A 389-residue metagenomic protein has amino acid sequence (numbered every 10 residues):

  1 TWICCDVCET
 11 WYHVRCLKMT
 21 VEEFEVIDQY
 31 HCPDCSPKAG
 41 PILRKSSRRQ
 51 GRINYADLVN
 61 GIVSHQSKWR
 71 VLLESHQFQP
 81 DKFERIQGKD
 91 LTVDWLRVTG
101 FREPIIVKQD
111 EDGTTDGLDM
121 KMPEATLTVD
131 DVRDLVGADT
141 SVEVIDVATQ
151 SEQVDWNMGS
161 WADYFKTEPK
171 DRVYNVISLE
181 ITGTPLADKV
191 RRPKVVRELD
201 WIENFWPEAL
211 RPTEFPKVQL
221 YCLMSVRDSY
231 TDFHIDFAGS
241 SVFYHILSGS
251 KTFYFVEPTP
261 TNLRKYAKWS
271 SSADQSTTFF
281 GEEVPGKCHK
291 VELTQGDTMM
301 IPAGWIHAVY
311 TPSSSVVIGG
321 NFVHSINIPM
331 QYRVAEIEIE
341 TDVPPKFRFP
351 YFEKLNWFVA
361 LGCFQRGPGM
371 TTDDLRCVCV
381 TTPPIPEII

Functional and structural regions predicted by a protein language model:
T1-W2, D6-E9, V14-T298, T311-I389: N-terminal accessory scaffold of Fe(II)-dependent oxygenases
W305-H307: Short, charged beta-turn/beta-strand-edge "cap" motif at the junction between a beta-strand and an adjacent loop
